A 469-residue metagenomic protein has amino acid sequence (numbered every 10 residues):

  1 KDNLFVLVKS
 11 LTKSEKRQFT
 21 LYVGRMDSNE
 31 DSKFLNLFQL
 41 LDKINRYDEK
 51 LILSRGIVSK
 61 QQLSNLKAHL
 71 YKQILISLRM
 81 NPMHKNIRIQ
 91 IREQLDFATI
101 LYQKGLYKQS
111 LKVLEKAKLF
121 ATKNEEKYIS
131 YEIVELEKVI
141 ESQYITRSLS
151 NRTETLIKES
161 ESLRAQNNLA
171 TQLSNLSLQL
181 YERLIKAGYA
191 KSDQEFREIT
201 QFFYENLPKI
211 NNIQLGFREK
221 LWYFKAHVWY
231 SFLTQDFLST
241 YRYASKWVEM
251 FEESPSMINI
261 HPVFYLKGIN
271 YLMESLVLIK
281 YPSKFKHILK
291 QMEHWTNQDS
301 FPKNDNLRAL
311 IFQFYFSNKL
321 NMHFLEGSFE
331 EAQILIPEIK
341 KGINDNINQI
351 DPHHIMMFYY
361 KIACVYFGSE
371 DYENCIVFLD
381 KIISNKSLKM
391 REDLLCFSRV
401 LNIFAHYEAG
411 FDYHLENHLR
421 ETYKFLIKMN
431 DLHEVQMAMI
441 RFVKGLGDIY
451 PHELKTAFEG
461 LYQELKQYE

Functional and structural regions predicted by a protein language model:
K1-Q201, N212-Q214, A438, G447-E469: Flexible inter-repeat linkers and adjacent short helices within tandem amphipathic alpha-helical repeat scaffolds
A68-H69, G105-E115, T146-I157, Y189-L207 (+4 more regions): Helix-turn-helix repeat elements of alpha-solenoid scaffolds
R92, D96-I100, I129-E132, L136 (+7 more regions): "A position-specific structural signal for the A-helix of alpha-solenoid helical repeats
E115-K123, I157-A165, T200-N212, S245-M257 (+5 more regions): Amphipathic alpha-helical segments of tetratricopeptide repeats
E125-E132, N168-S174, Q214-L221, S256-K267 (+5 more regions): Alpha-solenoid helical repeat architecture
N151-R152, Q166-H287: Alpha-solenoid helical-repeat scaffolds
P262-I362: Long, K/E/R/D-enriched contiguous segments that form extended
D393, Y407-E416, Y423-E469: Long, ordered, amphipathic alpha-helical scaffolds
